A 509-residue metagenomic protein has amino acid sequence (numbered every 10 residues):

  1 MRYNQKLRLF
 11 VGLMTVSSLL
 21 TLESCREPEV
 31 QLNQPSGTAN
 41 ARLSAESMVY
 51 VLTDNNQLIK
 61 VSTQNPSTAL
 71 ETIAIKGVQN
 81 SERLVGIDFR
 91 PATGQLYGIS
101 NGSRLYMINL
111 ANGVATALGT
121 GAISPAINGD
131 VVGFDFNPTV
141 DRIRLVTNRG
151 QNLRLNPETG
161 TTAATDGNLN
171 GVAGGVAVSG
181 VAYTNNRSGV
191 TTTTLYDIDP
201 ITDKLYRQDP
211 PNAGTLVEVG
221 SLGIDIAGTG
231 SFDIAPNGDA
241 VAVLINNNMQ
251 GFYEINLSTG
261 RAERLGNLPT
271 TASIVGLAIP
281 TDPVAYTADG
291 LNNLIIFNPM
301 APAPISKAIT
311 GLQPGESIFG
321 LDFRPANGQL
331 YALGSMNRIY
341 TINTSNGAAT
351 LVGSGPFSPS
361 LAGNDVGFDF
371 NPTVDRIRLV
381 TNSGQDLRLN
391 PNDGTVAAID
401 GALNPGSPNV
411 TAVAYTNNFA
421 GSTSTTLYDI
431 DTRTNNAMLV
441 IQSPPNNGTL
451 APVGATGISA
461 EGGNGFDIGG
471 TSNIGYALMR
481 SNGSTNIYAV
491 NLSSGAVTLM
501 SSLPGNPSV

Functional and structural regions predicted by a protein language model:
S17-S47: Bacterial Sec-dependent N-terminal signal peptides
G37-N65, P280-M300: An edge-strand/N-cap motif at the start of beta-rich repeat modules
S44-A45, F89-T93, F136-T139, N185-T191 (+6 more regions): Residue-level detector of Asp-centered blade-edge/turn motifs that repeat once per structural unit in beta-propeller
M48-L52, Q95-G98, R142-L145, V190 (+8 more regions): Conserved beta-propeller blade signature
N55-V61, R104-N109, Q151-N156, T202-D209 (+6 more regions): Structural motif
T63-P66, N109-G113, N156-G160, D209-A213 (+6 more regions): Short loop/turn segments that connect beta-strands within beta-propeller blades
L70-V78, V114-P125, T162-V172, T215-I224 (+6 more regions): A short beta-strand motif characteristic of beta-propeller blades
S81-D88, I123-F136, G171-N186, D225-D233 (+6 more regions): Repeated scaffold domains used in trafficking and secretory/extracellular systems, primarily beta-propellers
